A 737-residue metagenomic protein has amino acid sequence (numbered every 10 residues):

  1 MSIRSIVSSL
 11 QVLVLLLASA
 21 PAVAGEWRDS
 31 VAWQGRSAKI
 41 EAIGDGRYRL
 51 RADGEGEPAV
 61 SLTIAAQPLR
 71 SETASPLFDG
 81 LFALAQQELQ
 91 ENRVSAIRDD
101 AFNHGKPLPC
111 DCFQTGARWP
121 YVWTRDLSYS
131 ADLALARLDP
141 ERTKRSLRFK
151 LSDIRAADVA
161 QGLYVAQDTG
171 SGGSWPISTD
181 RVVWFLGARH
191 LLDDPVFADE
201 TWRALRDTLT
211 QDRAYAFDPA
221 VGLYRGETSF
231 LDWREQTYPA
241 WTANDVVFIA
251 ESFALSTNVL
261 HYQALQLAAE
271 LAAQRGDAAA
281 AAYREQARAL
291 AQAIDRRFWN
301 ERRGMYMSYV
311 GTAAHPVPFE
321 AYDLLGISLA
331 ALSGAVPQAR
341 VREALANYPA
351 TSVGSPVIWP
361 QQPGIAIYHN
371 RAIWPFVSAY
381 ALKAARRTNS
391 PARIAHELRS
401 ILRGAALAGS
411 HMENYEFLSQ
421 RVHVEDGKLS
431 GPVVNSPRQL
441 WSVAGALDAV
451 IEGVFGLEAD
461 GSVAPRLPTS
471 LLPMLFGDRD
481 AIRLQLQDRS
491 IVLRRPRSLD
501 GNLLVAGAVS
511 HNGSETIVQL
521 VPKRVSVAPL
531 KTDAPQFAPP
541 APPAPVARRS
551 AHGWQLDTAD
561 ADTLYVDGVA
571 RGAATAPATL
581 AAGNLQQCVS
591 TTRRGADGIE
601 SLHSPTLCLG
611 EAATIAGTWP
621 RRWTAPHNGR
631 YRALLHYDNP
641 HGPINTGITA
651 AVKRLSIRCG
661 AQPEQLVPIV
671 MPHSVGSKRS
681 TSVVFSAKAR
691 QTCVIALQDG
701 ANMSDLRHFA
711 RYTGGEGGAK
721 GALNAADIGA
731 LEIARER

Functional and structural regions predicted by a protein language model:
G25-V122, E141, R145, A293-W299 (+1 more regions): Low-complexity, Ser/Thr/Pro/Gly-enriched N-terminal "stalk/linker" regions
D29-G54, T115-A117, G162-V183, R213-E285 (+5 more regions): The feature captures the catalytic groove of carbohydrate-active enzymes
E72-R98, R137, R155, L192-L255 (+5 more regions): Active-site acid/base region of carbohydrate-active enzymes
P120-T228, A254-Y262, A372-R399, E425 (+1 more regions): Aromatic-rich carbohydrate-recognition surfaces in CAZymes
R275-S308, R340-S490: Non-catalytic carbohydrate-binding regions of carbohydrate-active enzymes
A528-A559, D597-A612: Pro/Thr/Ser/Gly-rich low-complexity, intrinsically disordered linker/stalk tracts
A561-N584: Recognizes extended acidic, P/S/T-rich segments that occur within or adjacent to Ig-like beta-sandwich modules
A581-G583, S590-R594, E600-R737: Extracytoplasmic
